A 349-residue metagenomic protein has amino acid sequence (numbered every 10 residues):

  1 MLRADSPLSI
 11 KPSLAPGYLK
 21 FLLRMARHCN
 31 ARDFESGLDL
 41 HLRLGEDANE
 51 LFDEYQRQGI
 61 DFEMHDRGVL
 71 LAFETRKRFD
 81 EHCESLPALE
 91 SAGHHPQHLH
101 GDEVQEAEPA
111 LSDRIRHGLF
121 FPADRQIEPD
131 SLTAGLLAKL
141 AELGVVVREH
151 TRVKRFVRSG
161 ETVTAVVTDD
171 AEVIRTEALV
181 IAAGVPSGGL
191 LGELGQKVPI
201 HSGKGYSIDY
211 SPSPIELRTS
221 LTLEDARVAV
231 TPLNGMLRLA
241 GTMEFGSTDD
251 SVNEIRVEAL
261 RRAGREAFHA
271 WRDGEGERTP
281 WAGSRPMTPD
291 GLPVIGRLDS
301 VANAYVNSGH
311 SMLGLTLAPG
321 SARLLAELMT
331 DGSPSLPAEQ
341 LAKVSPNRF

Functional and structural regions predicted by a protein language model:
M1-R27, E63, V153-A165, V173-A302: Active-site substrate-recognition segment that forms the wall of the catalytic cavity or substrate channel
Y18-G135: Rossmann-like flavin
L44, H98, R158-G160, L292-F349: C-terminal lid/capping helical subdomain adjacent to the catalytic/cofactor pocket in oxidative enzymes
E54-D66, E142-V146, Q196, F268-E275 (+1 more regions): Surface-exposed helix-capping loop/turn segments at secondary-structure junctions
H98-A110, R125, V146-T164: A conserved short coil-to-beta-strand element within the FAD-binding core of flavoproteins
F120-A138, V185-P186, R256-A263, G314 (+1 more regions): Mid-domain beta-loop-alpha active-site segment that forms a flexible, acidic cofactor/metal-binding surface
E128, L143, D169-A178: Core beta-strand elements of the Rossmann-like FAD/NAD(P) dinucleotide-binding domain in flavoenzyme oxidoreductases
G144-V146, L237, A304: Short, conserved active-site loop motifs that form the nucleotide-linked donor/cofactor pocket
